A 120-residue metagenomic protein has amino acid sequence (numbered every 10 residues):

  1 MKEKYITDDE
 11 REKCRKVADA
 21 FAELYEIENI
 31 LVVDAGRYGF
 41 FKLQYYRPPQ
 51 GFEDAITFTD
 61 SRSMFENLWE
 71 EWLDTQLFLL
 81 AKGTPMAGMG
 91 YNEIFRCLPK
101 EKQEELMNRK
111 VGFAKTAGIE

Functional and structural regions predicted by a protein language model:
M1-E3, F113-E120: Short intrinsically disordered terminal tails
M1-I30: Negatively charged, low-complexity tracts enriched in Asp/Glu with abundant Ser/Thr
I6, I27-I30, I56, I94 (+1 more regions): Weak global preference for isoleucine
D19, E23, G36, I56 (+1 more regions): Intrinsic disorder/low-complexity segments
A35-F113: Acidic, low-complexity, intrinsically disordered interaction modules
